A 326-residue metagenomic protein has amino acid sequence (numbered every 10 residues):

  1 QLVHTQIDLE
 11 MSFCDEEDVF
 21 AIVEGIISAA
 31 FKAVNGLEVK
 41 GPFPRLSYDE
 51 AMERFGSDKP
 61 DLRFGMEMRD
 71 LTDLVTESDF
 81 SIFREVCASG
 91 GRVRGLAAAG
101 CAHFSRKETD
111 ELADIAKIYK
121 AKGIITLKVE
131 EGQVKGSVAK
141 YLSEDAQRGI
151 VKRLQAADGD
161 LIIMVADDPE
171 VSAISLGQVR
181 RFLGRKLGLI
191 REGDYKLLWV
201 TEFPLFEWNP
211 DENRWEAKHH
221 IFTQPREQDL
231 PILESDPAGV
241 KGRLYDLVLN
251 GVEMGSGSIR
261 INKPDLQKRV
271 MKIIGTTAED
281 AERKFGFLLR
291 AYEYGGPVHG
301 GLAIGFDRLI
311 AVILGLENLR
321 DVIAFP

Functional and structural regions predicted by a protein language model:
Q1-P326: Class II aminoacyl-tRNA synthetase catalytic cores and aaRS-like
